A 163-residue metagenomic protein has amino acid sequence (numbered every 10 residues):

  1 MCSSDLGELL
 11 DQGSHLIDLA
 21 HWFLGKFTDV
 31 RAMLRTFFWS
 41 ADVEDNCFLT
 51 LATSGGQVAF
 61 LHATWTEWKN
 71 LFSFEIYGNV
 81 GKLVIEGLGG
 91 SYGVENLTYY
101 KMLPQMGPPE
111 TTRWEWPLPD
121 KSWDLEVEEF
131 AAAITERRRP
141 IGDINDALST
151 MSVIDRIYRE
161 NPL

Functional and structural regions predicted by a protein language model:
M1-S3: Short, small-residue-biased leader/transition segments that mark boundaries at the very start of proteins
D5-E8: Flexible, glycine/proline-enriched loop segments at strand-loop-helix junctions that form or flank small-ligand binding
D11, I17-S91, P117, D124-R138: Contiguous beta-strand/loop segments that form the cofactor/metal-binding neighborhood of enzyme cores
H15-L19, S149-S152: Short amphipathic alpha-helical face segments that pack within enzyme cores and frequently flank/anchor catalytic
S54, E129-L163: C-terminal helix-rich "cap/oligomerization" subdomain common to oxidoreductases
F74, G90-G107: Short polybasic amphipathic segments
P109-P119: C-terminal "lid/loop" region of Rossmann-like NAD(P)-dependent oxidoreductases
S122-L125, L148: Aromatic- and histidine-enriched alpha-helix N-cap/loop-to-helix transition segments that scaffold the rims
